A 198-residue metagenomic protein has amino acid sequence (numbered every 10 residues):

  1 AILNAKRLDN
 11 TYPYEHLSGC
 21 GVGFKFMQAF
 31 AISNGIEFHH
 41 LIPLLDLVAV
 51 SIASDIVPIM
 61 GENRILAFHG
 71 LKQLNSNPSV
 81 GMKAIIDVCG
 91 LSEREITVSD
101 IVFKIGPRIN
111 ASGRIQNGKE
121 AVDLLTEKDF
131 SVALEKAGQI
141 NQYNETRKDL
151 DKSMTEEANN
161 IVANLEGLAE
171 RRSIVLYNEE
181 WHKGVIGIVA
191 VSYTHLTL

Functional and structural regions predicted by a protein language model:
A1-R7, H195-L198: Short intrinsically disordered, low-complexity coil segments enriched in acidic
L3-I36, L41-A53: Short alpha-helices
A31-S192, L196: Hydrophobic helix-and-loop "lid/oligomerization" segment in the mid-to-C-terminal part of catalytic domains
